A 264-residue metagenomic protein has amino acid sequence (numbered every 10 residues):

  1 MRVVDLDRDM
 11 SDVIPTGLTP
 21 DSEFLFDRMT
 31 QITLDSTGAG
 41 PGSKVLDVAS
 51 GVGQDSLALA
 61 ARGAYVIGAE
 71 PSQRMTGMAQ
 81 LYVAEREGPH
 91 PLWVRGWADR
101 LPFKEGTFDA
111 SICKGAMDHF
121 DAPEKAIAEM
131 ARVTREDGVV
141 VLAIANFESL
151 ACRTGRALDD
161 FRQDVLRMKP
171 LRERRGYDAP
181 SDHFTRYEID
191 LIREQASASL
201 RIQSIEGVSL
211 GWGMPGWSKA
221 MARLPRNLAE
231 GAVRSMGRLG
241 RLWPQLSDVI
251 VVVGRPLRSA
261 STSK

Functional and structural regions predicted by a protein language model:
M1-G40, Q54, A58, M75-M78 (+1 more regions): Conserved class I S-adenosyl-L-methionine
G42-G51: Conserved class I S-adenosyl-L-methionine
V52-R100: Class I SAM-dependent methyltransferase SAM/SAH-binding core
I112: A conserved beta-strand element that flanks and buttresses the S-adenosyl-L-methionine
E124-E136: A short glycine-rich, Lys/Arg-flanked "PGG" loop and its adjoining helix->strand segment in the class I
V139-M168: Conserved class I S-adenosyl-L-methionine
R174-L191: Acceptor-substrate binding/catalytic loop of class I
D190, E194, S204-K264: A C-terminal cap/extension of S-adenosyl-L-methionine-dependent methyltransferases that defines the acceptor-substrate
